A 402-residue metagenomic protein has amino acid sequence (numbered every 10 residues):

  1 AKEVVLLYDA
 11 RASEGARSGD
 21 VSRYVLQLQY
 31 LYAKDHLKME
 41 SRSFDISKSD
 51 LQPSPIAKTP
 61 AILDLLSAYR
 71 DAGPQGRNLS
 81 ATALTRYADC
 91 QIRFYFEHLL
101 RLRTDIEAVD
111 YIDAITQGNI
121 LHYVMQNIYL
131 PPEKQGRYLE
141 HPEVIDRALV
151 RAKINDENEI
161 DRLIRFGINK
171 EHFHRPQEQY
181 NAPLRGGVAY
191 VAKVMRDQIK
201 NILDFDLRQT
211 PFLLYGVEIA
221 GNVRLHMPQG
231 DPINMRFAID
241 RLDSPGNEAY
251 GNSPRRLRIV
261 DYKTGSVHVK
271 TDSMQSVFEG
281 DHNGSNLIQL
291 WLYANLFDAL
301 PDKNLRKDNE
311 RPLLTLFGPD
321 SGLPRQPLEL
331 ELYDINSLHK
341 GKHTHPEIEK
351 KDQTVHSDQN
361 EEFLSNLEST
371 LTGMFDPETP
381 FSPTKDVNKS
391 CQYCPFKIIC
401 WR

Functional and structural regions predicted by a protein language model:
A1-Y32, Y293, G373-F396: C-terminal accessory regions
V4-Y8, A12-V21, R137-Y138, P142-V144 (+2 more regions): Substrate-binding beta-hairpin/strand module that engages nucleic acids
S22-P131, V387-N388, Q392-K397, W401: C-terminal, charged and often intrinsically disordered regions of DNA end-processing helicases and nucleases
G76, L84-I92, V109-I120, A152 (+11 more regions): Secondary-structure capping and boundary motifs in well-ordered enzyme cores
Q91-R103, R162-I168, P254-D272, N366-T372: Active-site-adjacent bridging/hinge elements
A108-I112, G186-V191, R224-I233, S266-I288 (+2 more regions): Short, contiguous acidic/charged loop-to-helix segments that flank catalytic cores in large enzymes
Y123-M227, T344-V355: A non-catalytic, helix-rich entry segment at domain boundaries
P211, G216-N304, L313: Non-catalytic protein-protein interaction segments used by genome-maintenance enzymes to assemble and couple activities
